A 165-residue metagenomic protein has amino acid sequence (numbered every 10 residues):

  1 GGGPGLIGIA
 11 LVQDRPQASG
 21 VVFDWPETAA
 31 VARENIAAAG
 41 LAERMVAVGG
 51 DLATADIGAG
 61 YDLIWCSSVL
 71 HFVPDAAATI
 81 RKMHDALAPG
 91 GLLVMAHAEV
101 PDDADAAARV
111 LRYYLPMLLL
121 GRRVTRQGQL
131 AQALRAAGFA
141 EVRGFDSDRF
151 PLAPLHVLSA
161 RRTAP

Functional and structural regions predicted by a protein language model:
G1-G5: Class I SAM-dependent methyltransferase "Motif I" SAM/SAH-binding loop
L6-T54: Class I SAM-dependent methyltransferase SAM/SAH-binding core
A53-I64: A short acidic, Gly/Pro-enriched loop at the edge of an enzyme's catalytic core that lines a small-molecule cofactor
D62-D75: A short SAM/SAH-binding and catalytic strip from SAM-dependent methyltransferases
A77-P89: A short glycine-rich, Lys/Arg-flanked "PGG" loop and its adjoining helix->strand segment in the class I
V94-A137, E141-R149: C-terminal alpha-helical "lid/dimerization" subdomain adjacent to the S-adenosyl-L-methionine
F150-P154: Short acidic/glycine-enriched loop/turn segments that link adjacent beta-strands
L158-P165: C-terminal lobe and adjacent flexible extensions of AdoMet/dcAdoMet transferase-like proteins
